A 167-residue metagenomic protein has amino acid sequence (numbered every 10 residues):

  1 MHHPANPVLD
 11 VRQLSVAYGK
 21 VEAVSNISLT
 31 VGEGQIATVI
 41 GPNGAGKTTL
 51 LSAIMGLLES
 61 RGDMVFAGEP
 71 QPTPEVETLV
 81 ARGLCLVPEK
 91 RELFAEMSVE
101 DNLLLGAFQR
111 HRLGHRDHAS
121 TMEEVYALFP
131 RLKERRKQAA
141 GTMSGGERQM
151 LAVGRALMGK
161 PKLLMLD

Functional and structural regions predicted by a protein language model:
H2-D167: Glycine-rich phosphate-binding loops of nucleotide-dependent enzymes
